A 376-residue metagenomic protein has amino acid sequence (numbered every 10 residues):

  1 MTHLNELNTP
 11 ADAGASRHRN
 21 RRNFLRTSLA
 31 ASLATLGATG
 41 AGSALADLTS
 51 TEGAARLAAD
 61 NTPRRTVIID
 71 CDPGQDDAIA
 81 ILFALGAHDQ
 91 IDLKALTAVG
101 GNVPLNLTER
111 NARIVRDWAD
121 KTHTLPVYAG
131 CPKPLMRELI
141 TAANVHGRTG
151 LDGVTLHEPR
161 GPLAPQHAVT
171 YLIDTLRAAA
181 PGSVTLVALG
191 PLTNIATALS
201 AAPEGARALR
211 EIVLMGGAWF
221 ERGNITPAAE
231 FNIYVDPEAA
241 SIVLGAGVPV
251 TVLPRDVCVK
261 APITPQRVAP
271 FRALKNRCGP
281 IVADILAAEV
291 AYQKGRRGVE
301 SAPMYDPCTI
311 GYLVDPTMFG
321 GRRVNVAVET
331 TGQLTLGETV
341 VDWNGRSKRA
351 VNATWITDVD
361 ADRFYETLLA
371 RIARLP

Functional and structural regions predicted by a protein language model:
M1-R19, L33: N-terminal secretory signal peptides
R17, N23-L48: N-terminal export signals
G53-A54, N61-R64, F83-L93, Y234-E238 (+1 more regions): Conformational coupling and interaction surfaces
L57-C71, Q75-I114, H123, T149 (+2 more regions): Active-site histidine-anchored catalytic micro-motif
R116-D120, L176, A180, G247 (+3 more regions): Structural signal for hydrophobic packing residues in well-ordered secondary-structure cores of soluble enzyme domains
A119-Y128: A glycine-rich helix N-cap at a beta->alpha junction
V127, V243, I310: A residue-level signal for conserved active-site and pocket-lining positions in enzyme catalytic cores
Y128-L156: Surface-exposed loop and adjacent secondary-structure segments within mature catalytic domains
